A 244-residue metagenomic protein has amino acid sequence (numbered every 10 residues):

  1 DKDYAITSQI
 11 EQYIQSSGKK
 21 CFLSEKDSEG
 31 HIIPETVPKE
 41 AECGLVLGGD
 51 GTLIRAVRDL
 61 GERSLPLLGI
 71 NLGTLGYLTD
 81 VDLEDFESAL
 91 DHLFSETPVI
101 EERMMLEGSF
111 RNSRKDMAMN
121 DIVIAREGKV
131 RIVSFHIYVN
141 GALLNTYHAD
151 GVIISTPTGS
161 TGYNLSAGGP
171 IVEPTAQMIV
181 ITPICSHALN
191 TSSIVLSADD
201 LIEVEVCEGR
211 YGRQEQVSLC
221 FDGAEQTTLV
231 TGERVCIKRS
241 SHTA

Functional and structural regions predicted by a protein language model:
D1-C43, L83-V99, S109-D116: ATP/NTP phosphate-donor binding region
D3-Y4, T52-A56, T161-S166: Short glycine/serine/threonine-rich phosphate/pyrophosphate-binding segments that cradle anionic phosphate groups
V46-D50, V57-D59: N-terminal glycine-rich "phosphate-gripper" loop used for MgATP/nucleotide binding and carboxylate activation
D50-T52, L75, T158-S160: Short glycine-rich anion-binding loops that position phosphate/pyrophosphate groups of nucleotides and phosphorylated
R55, L60-I70: Gly/Ser-rich helix-loop-strand patches that form or flank binding pockets for ribonucleotide-derived cofactors
L75-D150: Catalytic core of DAGKc-family lipid kinases
I124, K129, N140-L143, S192-A244: ATP/nucleoside-binding phosphotransfer catalytic cores, i.e., glycine-rich phosphate-binding loops
T146-A149, I154-N190: Gly/Ser/Thr-rich active-site loops/lids in small-molecule metabolic enzymes that frequently grip phosphoryl groups
